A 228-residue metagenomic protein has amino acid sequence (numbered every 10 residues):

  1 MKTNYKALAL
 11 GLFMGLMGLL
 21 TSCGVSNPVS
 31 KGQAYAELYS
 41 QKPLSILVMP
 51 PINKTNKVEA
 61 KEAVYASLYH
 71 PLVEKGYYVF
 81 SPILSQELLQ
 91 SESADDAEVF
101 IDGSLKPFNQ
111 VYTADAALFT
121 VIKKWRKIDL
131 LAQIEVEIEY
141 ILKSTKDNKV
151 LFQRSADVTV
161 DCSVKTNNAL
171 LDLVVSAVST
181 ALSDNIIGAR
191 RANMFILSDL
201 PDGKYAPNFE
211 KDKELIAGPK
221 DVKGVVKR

Functional and structural regions predicted by a protein language model:
K2-L12: Bacterial N-terminal signal peptides that target proteins for export
L19-S22: C-terminal motif of bacterial Sec signal peptides marking the signal peptidase cleavage site
G24-K42, K146-R228: C-terminal/domain-edge helix-coil "capping" segments
P43, T55-F119, K149, A181: N-terminal segment of the mature soluble domain
N53-N56, R126: Short histidine/acidic/glycine/proline-rich micro-motifs that form metal- and phosphate-coordinating active-site loops
D96-L151, V158-K165, D172, D212-R228: Surface-exposed short loop/turn segments
